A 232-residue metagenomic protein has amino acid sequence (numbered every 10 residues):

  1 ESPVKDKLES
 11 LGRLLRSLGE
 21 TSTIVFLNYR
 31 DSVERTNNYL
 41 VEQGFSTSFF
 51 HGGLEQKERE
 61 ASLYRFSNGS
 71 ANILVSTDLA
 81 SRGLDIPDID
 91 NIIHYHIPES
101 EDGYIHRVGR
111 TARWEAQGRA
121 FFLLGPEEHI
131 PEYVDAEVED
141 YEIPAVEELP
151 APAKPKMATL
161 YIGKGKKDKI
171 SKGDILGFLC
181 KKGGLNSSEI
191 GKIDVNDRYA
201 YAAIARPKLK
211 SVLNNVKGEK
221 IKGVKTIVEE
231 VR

Functional and structural regions predicted by a protein language model:
E1-V41: Conserved interdomain hinge at the start of the Helicase C-terminal
V4-K7, Y29-V33, L54-Q56, L79-R82 (+5 more regions): Conserved nucleotide-binding/hydrolysis micro-motifs of P-loop NTPases
K5, L15-E20, Y39-E42, Y64-N68 (+2 more regions): Conserved catalytic network of the ASCE P-loop NTPase/AAA+ motor domain
L11, V25-F26, T47, V75 (+4 more regions): Residue-level signature of catalytic and energy-coupling elements of molecular machines, predominantly ATP/GTP-dependent
V33-Y39, F45-T77: Conserved helicase ATPase core of P-loop NTP-dependent helicases/translocases
I73, R82-I97, R119-L123: A short beta-strand element within the Helicase C-terminal
I73, S100-I143: Conserved segment of the helicase C-terminal RecA-like domain
A145-R232: Non-catalytic terminal extensions of ATP-dependent helicases
